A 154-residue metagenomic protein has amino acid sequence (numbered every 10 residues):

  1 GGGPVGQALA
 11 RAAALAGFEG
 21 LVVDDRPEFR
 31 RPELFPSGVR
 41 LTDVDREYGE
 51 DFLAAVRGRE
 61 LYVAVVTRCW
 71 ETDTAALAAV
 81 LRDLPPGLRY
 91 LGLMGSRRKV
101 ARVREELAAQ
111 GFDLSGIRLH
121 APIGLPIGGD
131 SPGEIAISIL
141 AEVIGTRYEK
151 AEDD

Functional and structural regions predicted by a protein language model:
G2, C69-W70, S96, G124: Short beta->alpha junction loops/turns
G2-R59, V66, T72, A76: Hydrophobic, well-ordered beta-alpha structural blocks that scaffold small-molecule cofactor pockets
R11, L15, A78, R82 (+3 more regions): Short, well-ordered alpha-helices that flank and scaffold nucleotide-derived cofactor binding pockets
V23, Y62-R68, L77-E106: ADP-ribose/adenylate-binding Rossmann-like module
R30, S37, A64, V80-L81 (+3 more regions): Flexible domain-boundary/linker segments
G58-E60, L88, G116: A general structural motif
M94-D154: Adenosine-phosphate binding glycine-rich loop
